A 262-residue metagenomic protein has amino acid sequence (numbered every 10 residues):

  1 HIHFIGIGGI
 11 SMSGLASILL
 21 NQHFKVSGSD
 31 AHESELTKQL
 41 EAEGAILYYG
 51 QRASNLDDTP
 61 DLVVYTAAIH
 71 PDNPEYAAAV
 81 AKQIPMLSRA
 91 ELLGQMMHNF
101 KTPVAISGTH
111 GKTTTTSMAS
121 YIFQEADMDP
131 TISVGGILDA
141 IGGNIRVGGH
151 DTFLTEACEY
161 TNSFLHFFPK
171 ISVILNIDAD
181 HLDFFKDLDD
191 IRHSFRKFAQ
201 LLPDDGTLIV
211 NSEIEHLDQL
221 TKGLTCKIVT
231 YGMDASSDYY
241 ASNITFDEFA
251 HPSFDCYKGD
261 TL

Functional and structural regions predicted by a protein language model:
H1, I5, L40, T66 (+4 more regions): Adenine nucleotide phosphate-binding catalytic loops in nucleotide-utilizing enzymes
H1-I46, T59-V63, A81-I84, S117 (+3 more regions): ATP-dependent carboxylate-amine ligase
G6, D30, V64-Y65, V134 (+2 more regions): Short beta-strand/turn micro-motifs composed of small residues that flank or help shape donor/cofactor-binding pockets
S11-G14, A140-I141, H251: Short N-terminal binding/cap micro-motifs at the start of the first secondary-structure element
I18, E41, N55-L56, A67 (+3 more regions): Phosphate-binding loop of NTP-binding sites
S29-D30, Y48-Q51, A90-G94, S133-G136 (+1 more regions): Beta-strand->loop->alpha-helix junctions that form or flank phosphate-binding loops in nucleotide-handling enzymes
A45-R52, T152: N-terminal glycine-rich dinucleotide-binding loop that anchors FAD/FMN and/or NAD(P) in oxidoreductases
D58-D61, G149-D151, E248-A250: A short, glycine/Asx- and small/polar-enriched loop/turn that sits immediately N-terminal to a beta-strand
